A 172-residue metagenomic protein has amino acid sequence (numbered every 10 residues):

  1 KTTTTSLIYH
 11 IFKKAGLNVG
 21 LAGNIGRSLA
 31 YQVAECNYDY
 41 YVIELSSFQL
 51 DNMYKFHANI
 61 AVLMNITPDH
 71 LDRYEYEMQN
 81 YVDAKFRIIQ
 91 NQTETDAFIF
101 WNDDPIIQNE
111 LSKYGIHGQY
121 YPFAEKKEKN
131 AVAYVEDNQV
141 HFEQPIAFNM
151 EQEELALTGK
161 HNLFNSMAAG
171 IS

Functional and structural regions predicted by a protein language model:
K1-N102, I106-H117, G170: Phosphate-binding loop of NTP-binding sites
E75-Q79, H117-S172: Adenine nucleotide phosphate-binding catalytic loops in nucleotide-utilizing enzymes
